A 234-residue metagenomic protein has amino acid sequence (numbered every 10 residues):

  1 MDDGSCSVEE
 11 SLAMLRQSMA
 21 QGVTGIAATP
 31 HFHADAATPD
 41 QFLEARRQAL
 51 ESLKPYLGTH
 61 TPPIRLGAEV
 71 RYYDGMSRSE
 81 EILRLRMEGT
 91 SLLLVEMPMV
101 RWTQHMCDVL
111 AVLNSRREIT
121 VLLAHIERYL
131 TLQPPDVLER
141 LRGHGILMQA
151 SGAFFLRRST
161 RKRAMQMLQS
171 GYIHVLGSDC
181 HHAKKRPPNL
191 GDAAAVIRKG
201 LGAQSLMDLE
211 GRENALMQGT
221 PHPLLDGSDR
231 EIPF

Functional and structural regions predicted by a protein language model:
M1-T61: An N-terminally biased module of ancient metal coordination in phosphate/nucleic-acid-related enzymes
T24-G25, I119, I173-H174: Short acidic/polar active-site loop segments enriched in Thr and Asp
T29-H31, Y172-P188: Short acidic/histidine-rich active-site segments
P30, I64, H125, D179 (+1 more regions): Divalent metal-coordination and catalytic microenvironments
H33-A36, Y72-Y73, E127-L132, F155-S159 (+1 more regions): Active-site environment of divalent metal-dependent phosphoester hydrolases
A37-Q149, S228-F234: Extended substrate/RNA-proximal surfaces in nucleic-acid metabolism proteins
L132-L141, S159-S170, A183-V196, P221: Histidine/acidic-residue-rich catalytic or RNA/ligand-binding cores of hydrolases and nuclease-related proteins
A195-F234: Mid-to-C-terminal alpha-helical segments outside catalytic/metal-binding sites
